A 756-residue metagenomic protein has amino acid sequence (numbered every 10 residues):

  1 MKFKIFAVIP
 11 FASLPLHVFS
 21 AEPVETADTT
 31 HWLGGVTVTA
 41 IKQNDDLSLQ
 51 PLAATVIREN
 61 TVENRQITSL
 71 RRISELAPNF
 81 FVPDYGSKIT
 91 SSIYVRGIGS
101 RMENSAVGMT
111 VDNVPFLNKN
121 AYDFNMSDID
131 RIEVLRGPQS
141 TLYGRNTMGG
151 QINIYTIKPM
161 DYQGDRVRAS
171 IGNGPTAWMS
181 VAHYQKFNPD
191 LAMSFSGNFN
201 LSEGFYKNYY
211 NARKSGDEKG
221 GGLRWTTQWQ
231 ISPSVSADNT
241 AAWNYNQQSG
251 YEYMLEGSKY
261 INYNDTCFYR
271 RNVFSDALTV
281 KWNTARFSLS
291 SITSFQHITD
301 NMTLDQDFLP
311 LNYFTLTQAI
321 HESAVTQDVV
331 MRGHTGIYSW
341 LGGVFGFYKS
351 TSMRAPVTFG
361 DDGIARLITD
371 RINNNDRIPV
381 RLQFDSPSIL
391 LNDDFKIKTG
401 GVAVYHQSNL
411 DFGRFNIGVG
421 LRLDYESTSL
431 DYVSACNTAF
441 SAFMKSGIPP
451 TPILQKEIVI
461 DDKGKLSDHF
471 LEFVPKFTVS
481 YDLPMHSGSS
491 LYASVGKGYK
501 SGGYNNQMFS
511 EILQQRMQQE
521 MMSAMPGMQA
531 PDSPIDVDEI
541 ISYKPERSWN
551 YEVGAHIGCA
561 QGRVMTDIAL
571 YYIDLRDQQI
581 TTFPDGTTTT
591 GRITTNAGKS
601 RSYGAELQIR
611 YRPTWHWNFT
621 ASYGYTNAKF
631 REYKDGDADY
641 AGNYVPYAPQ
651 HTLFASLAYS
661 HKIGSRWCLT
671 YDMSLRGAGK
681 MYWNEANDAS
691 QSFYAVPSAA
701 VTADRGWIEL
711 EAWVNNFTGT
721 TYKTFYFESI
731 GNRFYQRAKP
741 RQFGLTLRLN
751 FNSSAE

Functional and structural regions predicted by a protein language model:
L70-I73, S92-G97, T110, V134 (+2 more regions): N-terminal periplasmic accessory domains that precede and gate Gram-negative outer-membrane beta-barrel machines
R71, E75-V114: Extracytoplasmic beta-strand/coil segments of soluble accessory domains associated with Gram-negative outer-membrane
D112-P138: Short acidic/polar hinge/loop motifs at secondary-structure boundaries that mediate gating or recognition
G164-R166, I171-S202, Y206, Y210-Q248 (+6 more regions): Transmembrane beta-barrel wall of Gram-negative outer-membrane proteins
K207-Y210, Y251-N262, D307-F314, P356-N392 (+5 more regions): Solvent-exposed loop segments that connect transmembrane elements
T279-L304, S490-G496, Q507, L513-T595 (+2 more regions): Membrane-embedded beta-barrel scaffold of Gram-negative outer-membrane proteins
I337-L341, F347, D411-F415, Y425-E426 (+3 more regions): Gram-negative outer-membrane beta-barrel transporters
L341, T351, Y499, L675-N684 (+1 more regions): C-terminal beta-signal and adjacent terminal beta-strands/loops of Gram-negative outer-membrane beta-barrel proteins
